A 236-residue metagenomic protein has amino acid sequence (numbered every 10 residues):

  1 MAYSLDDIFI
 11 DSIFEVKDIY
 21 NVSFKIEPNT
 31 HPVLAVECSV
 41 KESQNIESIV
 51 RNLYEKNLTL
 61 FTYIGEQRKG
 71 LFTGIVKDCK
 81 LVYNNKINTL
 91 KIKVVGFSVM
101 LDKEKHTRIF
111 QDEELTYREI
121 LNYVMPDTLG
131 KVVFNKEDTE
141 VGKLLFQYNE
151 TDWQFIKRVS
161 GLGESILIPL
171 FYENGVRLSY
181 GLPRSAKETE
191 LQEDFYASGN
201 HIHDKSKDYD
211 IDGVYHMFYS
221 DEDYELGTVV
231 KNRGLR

Functional and structural regions predicted by a protein language model:
M1-R236: Amphipathic alpha-helical and helix-coil boundary elements used as assembly and membrane-proximal scaffolds
